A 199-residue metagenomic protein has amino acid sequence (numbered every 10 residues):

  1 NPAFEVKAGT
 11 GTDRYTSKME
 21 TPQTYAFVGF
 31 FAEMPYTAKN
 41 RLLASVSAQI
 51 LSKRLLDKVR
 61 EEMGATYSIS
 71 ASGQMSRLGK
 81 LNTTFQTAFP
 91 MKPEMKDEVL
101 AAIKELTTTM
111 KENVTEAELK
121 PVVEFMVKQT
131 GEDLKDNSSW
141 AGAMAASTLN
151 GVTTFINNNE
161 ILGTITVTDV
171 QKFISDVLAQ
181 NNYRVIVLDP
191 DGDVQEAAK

Functional and structural regions predicted by a protein language model:
N1-R54: His/Glu-based metal-binding/catalytic segments typifying zinc-dependent metallopeptidases
T10-Y15, S70-Q74, V170-Q171: Glycine-rich, charged/polar anion/phosphate-binding loops that engage phosphate groups from diverse ligands
Q23-P35, R60-E112, E116-T164, R184-D189 (+1 more regions): M16 family metallopeptidases and their MPP-like homologs
D57: Long, His/Glu/Asp-enriched segments that create or flank divalent metal/ion-associated functional microenvironments
Q171-D189: Bilobed periplasmic-binding protein-like "clamshell/Venus-flytrap" ligand-binding domains
